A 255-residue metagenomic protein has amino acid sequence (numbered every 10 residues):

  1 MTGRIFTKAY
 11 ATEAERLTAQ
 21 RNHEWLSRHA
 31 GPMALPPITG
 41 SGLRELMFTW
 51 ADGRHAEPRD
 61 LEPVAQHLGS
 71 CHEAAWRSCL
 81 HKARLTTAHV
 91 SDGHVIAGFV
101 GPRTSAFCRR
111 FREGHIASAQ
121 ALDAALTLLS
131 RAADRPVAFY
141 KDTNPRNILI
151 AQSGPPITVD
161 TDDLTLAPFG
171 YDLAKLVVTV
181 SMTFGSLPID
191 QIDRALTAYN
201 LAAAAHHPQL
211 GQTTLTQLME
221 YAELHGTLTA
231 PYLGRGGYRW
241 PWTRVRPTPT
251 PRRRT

Functional and structural regions predicted by a protein language model:
M1-T2, A125-Y171: Active-site acidic catalytic loop and adjacent metal/ATP-binding pocket of ATP-dependent phosphoryl transfer enzymes
G3-G42, L46, D52-A74: A conserved alpha-helical element in kinase catalytic cores
K8-E13, R44, H67-W76, D92-C108 (+4 more regions): Catalytic cores of nucleotide-enabled group-transfer and carboxylate-activating enzymes in metabolic and assembly-line
T18-H23, H29, R103-T104, L122-A133: Short Pro/Gly-enriched beta-strand edge/turn motifs at strand-loop
L43-L61, E73, G101-C108, E223-T243: A glycine-centered beta->alpha junction motif in the catalytic cores of kinase/phosphotransferase enzymes
G53-S91, S118-L122, L129: Conserved kinase catalytic-core helix
G170-H207, A222-P241: Active-site activation/catalytic loop segments of kinase-like enzymes and analogous catalytic loops in related
P249-T255: Regulatory N- and C-terminal appendages and interdomain linkers associated with kinase/kinase-like NTP transferase
